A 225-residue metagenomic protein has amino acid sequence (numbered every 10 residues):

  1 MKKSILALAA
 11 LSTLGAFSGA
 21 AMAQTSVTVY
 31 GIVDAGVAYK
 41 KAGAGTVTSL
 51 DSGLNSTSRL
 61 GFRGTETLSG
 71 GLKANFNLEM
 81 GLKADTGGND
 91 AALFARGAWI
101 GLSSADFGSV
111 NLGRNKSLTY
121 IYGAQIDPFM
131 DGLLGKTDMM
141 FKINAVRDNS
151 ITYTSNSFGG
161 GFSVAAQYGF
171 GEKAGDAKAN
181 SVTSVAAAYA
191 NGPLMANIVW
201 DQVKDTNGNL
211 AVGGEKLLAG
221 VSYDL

Functional and structural regions predicted by a protein language model:
M1-L225: Outer-membrane beta-barrel proteins
